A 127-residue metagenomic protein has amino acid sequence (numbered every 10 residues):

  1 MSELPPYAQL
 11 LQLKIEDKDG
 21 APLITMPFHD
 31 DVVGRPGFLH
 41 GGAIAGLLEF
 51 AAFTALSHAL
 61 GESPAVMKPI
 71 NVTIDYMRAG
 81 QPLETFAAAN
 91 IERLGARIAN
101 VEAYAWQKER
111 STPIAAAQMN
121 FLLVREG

Functional and structural regions predicted by a protein language model:
M1-G127: Terminal targeting signals and extreme-terminal segments of soluble enzymes
